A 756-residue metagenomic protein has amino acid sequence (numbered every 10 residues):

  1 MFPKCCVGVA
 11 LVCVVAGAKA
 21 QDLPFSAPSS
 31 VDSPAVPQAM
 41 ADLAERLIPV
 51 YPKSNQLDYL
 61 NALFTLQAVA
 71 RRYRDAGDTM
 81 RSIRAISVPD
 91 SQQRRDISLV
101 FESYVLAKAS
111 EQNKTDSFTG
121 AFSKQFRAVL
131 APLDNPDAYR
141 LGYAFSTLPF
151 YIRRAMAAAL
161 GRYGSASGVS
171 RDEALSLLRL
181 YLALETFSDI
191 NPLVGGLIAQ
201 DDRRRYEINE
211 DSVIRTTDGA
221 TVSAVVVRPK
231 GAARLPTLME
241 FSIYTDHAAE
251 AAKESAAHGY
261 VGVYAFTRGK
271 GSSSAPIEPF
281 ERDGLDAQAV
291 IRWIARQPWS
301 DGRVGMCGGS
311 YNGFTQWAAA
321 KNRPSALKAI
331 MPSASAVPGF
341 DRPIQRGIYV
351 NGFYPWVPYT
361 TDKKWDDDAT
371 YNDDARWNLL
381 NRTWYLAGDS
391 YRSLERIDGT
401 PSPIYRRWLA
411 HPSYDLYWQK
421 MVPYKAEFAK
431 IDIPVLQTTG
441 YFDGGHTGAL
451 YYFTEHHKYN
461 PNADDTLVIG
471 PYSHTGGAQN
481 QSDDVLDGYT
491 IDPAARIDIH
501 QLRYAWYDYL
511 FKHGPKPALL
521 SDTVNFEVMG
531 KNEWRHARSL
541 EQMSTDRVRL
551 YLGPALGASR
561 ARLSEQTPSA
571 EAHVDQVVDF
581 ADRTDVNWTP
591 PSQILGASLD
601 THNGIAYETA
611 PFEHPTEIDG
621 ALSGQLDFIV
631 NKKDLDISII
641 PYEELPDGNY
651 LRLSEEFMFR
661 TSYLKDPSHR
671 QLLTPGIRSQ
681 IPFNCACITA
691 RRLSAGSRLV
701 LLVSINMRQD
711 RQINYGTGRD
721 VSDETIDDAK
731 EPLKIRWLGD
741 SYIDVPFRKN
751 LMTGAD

Functional and structural regions predicted by a protein language model:
D134-S188, L197-Q200, A257, K321-K430: Accessory cap/linker subdomain of secreted extracellular hydrolases
L193-A233, F612-H614: N-terminal cap/lid segment of alpha/beta-hydrolase-fold proteins
P229-R296, A478-I491, L645-D647, M658-F659 (+1 more regions): Cap/lid segment of the alpha/beta-hydrolase catalytic domain
P298-Y311: Alpha/beta-hydrolase fold nucleophile elbow
C307, F314-N381, Y441, N460-Y504: A catalytic-pocket lid/entrance helix-loop region that shapes and gates access to the active site across common
Y385-D389, G477, S482-D756: C-terminal, loop-rich substrate-recognition/catalytic regions characterized by aromatic stacking residues
I431, Q437-T439: Short beta-strand/loop motif that positions the catalytic acidic residue of the alpha/beta-hydrolase fold
T447-T466: Active-site-adjacent alpha-helix of alpha/beta-hydrolase-fold enzymes
